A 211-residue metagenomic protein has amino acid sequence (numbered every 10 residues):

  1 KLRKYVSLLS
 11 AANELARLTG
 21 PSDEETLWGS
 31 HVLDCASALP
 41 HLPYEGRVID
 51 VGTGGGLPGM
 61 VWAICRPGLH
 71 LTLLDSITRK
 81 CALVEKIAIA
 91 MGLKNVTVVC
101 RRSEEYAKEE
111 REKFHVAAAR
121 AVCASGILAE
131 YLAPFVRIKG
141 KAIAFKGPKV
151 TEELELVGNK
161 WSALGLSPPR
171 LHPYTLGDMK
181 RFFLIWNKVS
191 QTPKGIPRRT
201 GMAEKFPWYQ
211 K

Functional and structural regions predicted by a protein language model:
K1-I49, R79-V96: Class I SAM-dependent transferase core
G55-G68: Conserved SAM-binding loop of SAM-dependent methyltransferases across substrates and taxa, primarily the Class I
R66, V136-I138: Helix-to-beta-strand junctions that scaffold the AdoMet/dcAdoMet cofactor pocket in Class I SAM-dependent enzymes
H70-D75: Conserved SAM-binding motif I beta-strand of class I
C100-Y106, C123: Conserved SAM/SAH-binding loop
E104, K108-V116: A short acidic, Gly/Pro-enriched loop at the edge of an enzyme's catalytic core that lines a small-molecule cofactor
K139-K149: Conserved beta-strand signature within the Rossmann-like core of class I S-adenosyl-L-methionine
E155-K211: SAM/dcSAM-binding transferase cores
